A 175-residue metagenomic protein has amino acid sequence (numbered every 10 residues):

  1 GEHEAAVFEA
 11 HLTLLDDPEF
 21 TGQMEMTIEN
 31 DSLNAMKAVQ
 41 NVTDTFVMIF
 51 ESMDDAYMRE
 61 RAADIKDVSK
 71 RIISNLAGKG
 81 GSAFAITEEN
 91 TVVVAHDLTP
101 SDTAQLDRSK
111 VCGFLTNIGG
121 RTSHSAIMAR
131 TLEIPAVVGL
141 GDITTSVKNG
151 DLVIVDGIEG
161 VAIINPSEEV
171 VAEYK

Functional and structural regions predicted by a protein language model:
G1-N75, G80-G81: Conserved, well-structured core domains of diverse proteins
S74-A77, F84-K175: Acidic, glycine-rich flexible loop/linker segments
